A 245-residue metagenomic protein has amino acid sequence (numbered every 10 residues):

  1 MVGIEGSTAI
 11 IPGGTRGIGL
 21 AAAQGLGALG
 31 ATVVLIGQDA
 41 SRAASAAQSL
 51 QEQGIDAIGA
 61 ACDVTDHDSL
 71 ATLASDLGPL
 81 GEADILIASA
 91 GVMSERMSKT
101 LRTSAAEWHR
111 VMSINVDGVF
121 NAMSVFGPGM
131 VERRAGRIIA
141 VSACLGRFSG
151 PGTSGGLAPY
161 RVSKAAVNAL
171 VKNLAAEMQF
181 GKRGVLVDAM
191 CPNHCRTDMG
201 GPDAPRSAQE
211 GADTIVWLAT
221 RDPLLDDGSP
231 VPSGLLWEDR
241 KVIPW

Functional and structural regions predicted by a protein language model:
T8, T15-R16: Conserved glycine-rich cofactor-binding loop
L29-S45: Conserved glycine-rich Rossmann-like NAD(P)H-binding loop of the short-chain dehydrogenase/reductase
A40, A61-T72, A105: The beta1-alpha1 cofactor-binding region of Rossmann-like NAD(H)/NADP(H)-dependent oxidoreductases
I87, A122-F126, L170-V171, L218: Hydrophobic positions on the long internal alpha-helix of Rossmann-like NAD(P)-dependent oxidoreductase domains
V92, R102-A105, R137-F180: Catalytic loop of short-chain dehydrogenase/reductase
M97-T100, S104-H109: Substrate-binding pocket helix/loop in short-chain dehydrogenase/reductase
G181-V185, A189-M190, G201-W245: C-terminal helical subdomain
